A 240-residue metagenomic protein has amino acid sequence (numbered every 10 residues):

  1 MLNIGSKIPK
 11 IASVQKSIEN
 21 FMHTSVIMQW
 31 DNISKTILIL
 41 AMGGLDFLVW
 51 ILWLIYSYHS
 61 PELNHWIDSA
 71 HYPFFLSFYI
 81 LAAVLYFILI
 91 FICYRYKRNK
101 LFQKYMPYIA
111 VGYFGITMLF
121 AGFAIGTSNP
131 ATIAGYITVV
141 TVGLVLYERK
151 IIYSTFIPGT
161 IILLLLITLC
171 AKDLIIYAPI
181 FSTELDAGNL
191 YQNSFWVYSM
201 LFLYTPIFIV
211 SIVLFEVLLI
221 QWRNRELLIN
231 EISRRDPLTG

Functional and structural regions predicted by a protein language model:
M1-M28: Non-catalytic regulatory/interaction regions at protein termini and inter-domain linkers
F21, Y56, W222-R223: Gram-positive cell-envelope targeting signals
I27-M42: N-terminal membrane topogenic signal
F47-S128, G135-T141, G159-T160: Hydrophobic transmembrane alpha-helices and their membrane-interface boundaries in multi-pass, membrane-anchored
L54-I80, K100, R149-S154, P158-V213 (+1 more regions): Alpha-helical transmembrane segments and their interfaces in multipass membrane proteins
F215, W222, E226-I229: Heptad-repeat alpha-helical coiled-coil signal-transmission segments
I229-G240: Conserved nucleotide-binding and Mg2+-coordinating catalytic segments in signaling enzymes
